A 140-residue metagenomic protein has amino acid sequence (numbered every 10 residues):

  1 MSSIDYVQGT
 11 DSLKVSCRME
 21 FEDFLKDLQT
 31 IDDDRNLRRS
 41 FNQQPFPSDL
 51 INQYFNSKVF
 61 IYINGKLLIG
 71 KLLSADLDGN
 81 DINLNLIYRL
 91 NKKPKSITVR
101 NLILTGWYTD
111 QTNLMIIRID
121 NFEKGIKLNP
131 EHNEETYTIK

Functional and structural regions predicted by a protein language model:
M1-K140: N-terminal soluble domains immediately following signal/targeting peptides that reside in extracytoplasmic
